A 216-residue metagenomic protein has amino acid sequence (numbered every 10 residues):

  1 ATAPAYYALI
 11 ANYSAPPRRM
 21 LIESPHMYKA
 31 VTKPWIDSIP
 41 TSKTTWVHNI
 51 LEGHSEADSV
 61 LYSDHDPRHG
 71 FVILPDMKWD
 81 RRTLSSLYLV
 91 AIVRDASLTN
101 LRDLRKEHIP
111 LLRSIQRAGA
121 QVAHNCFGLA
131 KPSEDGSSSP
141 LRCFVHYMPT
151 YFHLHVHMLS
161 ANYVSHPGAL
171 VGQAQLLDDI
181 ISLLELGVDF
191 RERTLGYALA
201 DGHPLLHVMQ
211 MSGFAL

Functional and structural regions predicted by a protein language model:
A1-L216: HIT superfamily nucleotide-processing domains
